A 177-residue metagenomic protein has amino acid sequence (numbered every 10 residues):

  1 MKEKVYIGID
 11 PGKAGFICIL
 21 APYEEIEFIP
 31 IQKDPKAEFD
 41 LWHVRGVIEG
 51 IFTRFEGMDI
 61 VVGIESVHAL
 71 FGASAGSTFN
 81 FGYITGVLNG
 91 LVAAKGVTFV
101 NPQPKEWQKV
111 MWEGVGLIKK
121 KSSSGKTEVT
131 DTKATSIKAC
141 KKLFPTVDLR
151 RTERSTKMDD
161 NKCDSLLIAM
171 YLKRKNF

Functional and structural regions predicted by a protein language model:
M1-F177: Phosphate- and other anionic-substrate recognition elements at nucleic-acid/protein interfaces
